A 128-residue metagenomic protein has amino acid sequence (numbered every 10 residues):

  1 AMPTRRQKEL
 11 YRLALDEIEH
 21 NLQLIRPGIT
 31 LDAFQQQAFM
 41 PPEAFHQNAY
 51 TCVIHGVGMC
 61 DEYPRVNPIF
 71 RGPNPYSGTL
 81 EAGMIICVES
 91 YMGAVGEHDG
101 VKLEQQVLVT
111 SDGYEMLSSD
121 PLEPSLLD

Functional and structural regions predicted by a protein language model:
A1-D128: Active-site neighborhoods and metal-handling regions in enzymes and metal-associated proteins
